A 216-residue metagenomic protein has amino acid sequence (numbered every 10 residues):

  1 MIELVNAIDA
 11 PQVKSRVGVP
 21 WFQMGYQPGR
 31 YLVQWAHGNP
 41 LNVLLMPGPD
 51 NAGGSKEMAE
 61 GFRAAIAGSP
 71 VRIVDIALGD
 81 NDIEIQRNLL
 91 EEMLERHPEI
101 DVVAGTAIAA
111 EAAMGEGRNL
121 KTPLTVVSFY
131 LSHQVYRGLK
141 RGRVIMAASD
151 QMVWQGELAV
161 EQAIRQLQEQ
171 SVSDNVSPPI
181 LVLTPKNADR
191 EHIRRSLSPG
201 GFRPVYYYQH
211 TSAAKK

Functional and structural regions predicted by a protein language model:
M1-E3, N42-M46, V74-D75, D101-G105 (+2 more regions): Structural recognition of the beta-strand scaffold that forms the well-ordered cores of secreted hydrolase catalytic
M1-Q23, Q34, S132-I145: Flexible loop/hinge segments that line or gate small-molecule binding clefts
P11-V19, P49-A52, V74-G79, E99-I100 (+1 more regions): Second-shell loop/turn segments in exported
V17-N42, Q86-R87, L131-V135, D150-Q168: Hydrophobic alpha-helical segments within soluble ligand-binding/sensing domains
M24-Y31, G53-R72, L89, A112 (+1 more regions): Short, solvent-exposed amphipathic alpha-helices that sit in or adjacent to ligand/effector-binding or catalytic
L41-P47, F62-E84: Short beta-strand elements in bilobed, periplasmic/extracellular small-molecule ligand-binding domains
F62, G79-G138: Hydrophobic alpha-helical
I66, W154, L158-K216: Hinge/cleft segment of the Venus flytrap/periplasmic-binding protein
